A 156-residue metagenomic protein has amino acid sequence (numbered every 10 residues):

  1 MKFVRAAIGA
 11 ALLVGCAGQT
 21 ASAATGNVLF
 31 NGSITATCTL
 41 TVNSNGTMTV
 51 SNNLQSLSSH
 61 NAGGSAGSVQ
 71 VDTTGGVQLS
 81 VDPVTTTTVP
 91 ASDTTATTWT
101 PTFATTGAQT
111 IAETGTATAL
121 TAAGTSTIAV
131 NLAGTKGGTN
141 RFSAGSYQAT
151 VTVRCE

Functional and structural regions predicted by a protein language model:
M1-S22: Gram-negative bacterial Sec-dependent N-terminal signal peptides
F3, A7-G9, L29, N52 (+2 more regions): N-terminal functional modules and adjacent low-complexity/disordered segments of proteins
S22-D93, T116-E156: N-terminal small/polar-rich segments of proteins
T95-T105: Short, surface-exposed beta-strand/strand-loop-strand elements in extracellular ectodomains
G107-E113: Short beta-strand and strand-turn-strand segments in soluble, beta-rich domains
